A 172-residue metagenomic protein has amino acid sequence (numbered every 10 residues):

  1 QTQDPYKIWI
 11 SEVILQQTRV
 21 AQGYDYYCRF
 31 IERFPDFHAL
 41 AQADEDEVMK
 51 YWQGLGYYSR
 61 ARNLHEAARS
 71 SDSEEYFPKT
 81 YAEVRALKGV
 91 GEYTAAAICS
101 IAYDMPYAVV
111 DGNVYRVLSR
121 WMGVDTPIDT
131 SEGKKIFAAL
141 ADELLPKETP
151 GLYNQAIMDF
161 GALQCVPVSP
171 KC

Functional and structural regions predicted by a protein language model:
T2-P170: Catalytic cores of DNA base-excision repair glycosylases
